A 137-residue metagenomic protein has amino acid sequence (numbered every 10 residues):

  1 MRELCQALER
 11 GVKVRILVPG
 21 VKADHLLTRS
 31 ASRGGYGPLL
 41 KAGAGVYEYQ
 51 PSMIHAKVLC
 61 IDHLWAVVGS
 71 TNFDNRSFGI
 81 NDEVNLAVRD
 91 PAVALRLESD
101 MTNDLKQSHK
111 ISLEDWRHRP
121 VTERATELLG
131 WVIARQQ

Functional and structural regions predicted by a protein language model:
M1-Q137: PLD/PLD-like phosphodiesterase catalytic module centered on the HKD motif
